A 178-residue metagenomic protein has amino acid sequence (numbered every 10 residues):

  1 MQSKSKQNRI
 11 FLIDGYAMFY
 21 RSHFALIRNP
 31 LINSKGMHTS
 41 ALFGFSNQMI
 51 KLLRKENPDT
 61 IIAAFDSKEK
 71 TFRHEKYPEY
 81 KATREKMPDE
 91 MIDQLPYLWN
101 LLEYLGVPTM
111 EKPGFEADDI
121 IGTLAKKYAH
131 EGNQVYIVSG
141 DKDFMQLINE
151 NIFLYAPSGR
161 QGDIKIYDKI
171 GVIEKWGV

Functional and structural regions predicted by a protein language model:
M1-I62, D66, F72-R73: Non-catalytic, usually N-terminal nucleic-acid engagement modules in DNA/RNA processing proteins
Q2-Q7, R28-I32, A82-V178: Extended two-metal-dependent nuclease catalytic cores across DNA- and RNA-processing enzymes
D59-K70, T109-D119: A broadly tuned preference for mixed-charge, low-complexity surface segments
H74-E79: Glycine-rich loop at the start of a catalytic domain that most often binds anionic cofactors/ligands
